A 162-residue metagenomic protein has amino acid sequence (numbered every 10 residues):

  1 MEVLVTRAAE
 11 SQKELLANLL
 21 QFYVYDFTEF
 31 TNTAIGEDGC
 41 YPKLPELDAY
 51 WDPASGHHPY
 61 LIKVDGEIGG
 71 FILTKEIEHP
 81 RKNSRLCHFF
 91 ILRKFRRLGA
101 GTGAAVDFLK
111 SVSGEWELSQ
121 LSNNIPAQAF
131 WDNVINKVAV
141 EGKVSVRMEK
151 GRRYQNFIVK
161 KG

Functional and structural regions predicted by a protein language model:
M1-T31, G162: Conserved N-terminal entry element of GNAT/NAT acetyltransferase domains
V24-D48: Conserved GNAT-fold acetyl-CoA-binding loop/helix
P45-L61: A short helix-loop-beta-strand connector motif used in the catalytic cores of GNAT acetyltransferases and, in some
L61, E67-E76, R85: Conserved beta-strand in the GNAT
K82-R93, S119: Conserved acetyl-CoA binding element of GNAT-fold acetyltransferases
I91, R97-K110: Conserved acetyl-CoA-binding loop-helix of GNAT-fold acetyltransferases
L118-D132, N136, R147-Y154: Conserved beta-strand-loop-alpha-helix junction that forms the acyl-donor binding cleft
E141-K161: Charged phosphate-binding loop/patch that engages nucleotide di/tri-phosphates or the phosphate backbone of nucleic
